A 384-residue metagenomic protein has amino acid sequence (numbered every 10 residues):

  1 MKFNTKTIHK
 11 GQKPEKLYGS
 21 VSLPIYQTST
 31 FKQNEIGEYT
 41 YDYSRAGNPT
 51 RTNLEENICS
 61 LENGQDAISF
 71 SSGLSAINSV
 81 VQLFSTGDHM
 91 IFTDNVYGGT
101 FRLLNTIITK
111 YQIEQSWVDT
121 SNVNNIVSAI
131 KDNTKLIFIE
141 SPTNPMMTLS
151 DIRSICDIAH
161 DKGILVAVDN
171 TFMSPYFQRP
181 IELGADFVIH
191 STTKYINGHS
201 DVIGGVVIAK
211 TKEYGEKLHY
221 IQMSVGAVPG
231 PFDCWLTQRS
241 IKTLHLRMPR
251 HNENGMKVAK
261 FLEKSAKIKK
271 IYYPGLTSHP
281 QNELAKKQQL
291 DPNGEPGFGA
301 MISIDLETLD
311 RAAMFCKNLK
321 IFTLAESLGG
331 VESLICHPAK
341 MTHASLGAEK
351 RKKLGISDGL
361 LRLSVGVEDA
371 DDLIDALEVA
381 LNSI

Functional and structural regions predicted by a protein language model:
M1-I25: Short conserved active-site loop signatures built around small residues
K13, A67-K267, Y272: Conserved PLP-enzyme active-site core in the AAT-like
I25, N34-N53, S60, L334-G359: Glycine-rich phosphate/pyrophosphate-binding loop and adjacent beta-alpha nucleotide/cofactor-binding cores
T30-N78, Q82-L83, G99-T106: Conserved N-terminal alpha-helix of the aminotransferase class I/II PLP-enzyme fold
S128, D132, K317, S333-I384: PLP-dependent enzyme catalytic core of the Aspartate aminotransferase-like
V225-G226, L319-G329, A380-I384: A common structural junction motif
T237-L246, G299-E307, R362-G366: Short, well-ordered beta-strand elements within core beta-sheets of diverse protein domains
M256-K320, L324-E326, L346-K352: Conserved small-domain helix->loop->beta segment predominantly found in fold-type I
